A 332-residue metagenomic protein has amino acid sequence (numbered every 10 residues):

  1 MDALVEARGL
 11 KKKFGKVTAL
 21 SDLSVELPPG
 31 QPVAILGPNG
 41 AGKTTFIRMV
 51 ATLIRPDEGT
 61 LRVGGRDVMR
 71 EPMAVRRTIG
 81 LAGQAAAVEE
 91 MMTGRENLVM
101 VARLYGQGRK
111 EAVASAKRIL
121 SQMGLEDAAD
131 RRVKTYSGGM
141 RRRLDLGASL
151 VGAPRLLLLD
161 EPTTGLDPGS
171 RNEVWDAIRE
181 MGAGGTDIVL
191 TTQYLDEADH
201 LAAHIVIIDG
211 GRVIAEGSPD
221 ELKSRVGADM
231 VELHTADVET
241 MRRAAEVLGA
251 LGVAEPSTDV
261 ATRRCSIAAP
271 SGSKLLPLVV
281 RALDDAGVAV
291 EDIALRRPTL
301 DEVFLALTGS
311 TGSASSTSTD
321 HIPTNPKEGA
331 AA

Functional and structural regions predicted by a protein language model:
A51: Helix-to-loop junction immediately C-terminal to a conserved catalytic motif
G59-R70, V75: Conserved ABC transporter NBD signature motif
V99, R103, K110-A128: Conserved ABC ATPase "signature" region
L157-D160: Catalytic Walker B motif of ABC-type/P-loop ATPase nucleotide-binding domains
W175-P270: ABC transporter nucleotide-binding domain
